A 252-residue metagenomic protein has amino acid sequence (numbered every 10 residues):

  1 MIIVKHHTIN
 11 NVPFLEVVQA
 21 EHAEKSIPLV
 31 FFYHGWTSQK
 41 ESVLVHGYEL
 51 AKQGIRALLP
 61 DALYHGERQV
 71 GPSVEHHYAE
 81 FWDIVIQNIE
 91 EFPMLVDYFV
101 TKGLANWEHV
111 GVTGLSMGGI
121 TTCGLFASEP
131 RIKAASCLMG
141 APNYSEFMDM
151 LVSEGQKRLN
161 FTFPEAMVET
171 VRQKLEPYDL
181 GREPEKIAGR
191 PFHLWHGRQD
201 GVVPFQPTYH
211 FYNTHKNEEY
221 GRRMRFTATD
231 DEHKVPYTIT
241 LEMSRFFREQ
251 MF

Functional and structural regions predicted by a protein language model:
M1-K25: N-terminal cap/lid segment of alpha/beta-hydrolase-fold proteins
K25-G35: Short beta-strand element of the alpha/beta-hydrolase
W36-Y48: The serine-hydrolase catalytic nucleophile loop
E49-E75: Conserved alpha/beta-hydrolase
Y78-G103: Alpha/beta-hydrolase active-site loop
L95-S153: Primarily recognizes the serine-hydrolase "nucleophile elbow" in alpha/beta-hydrolase and SGNH/GDSL folds
E146-P204: The feature captures the conserved acid-bearing segment of alpha/beta-hydrolase catalytic domains
Y209-F252: C-terminal catalytic histidine-bearing segment of alpha/beta-hydrolase fold enzymes
